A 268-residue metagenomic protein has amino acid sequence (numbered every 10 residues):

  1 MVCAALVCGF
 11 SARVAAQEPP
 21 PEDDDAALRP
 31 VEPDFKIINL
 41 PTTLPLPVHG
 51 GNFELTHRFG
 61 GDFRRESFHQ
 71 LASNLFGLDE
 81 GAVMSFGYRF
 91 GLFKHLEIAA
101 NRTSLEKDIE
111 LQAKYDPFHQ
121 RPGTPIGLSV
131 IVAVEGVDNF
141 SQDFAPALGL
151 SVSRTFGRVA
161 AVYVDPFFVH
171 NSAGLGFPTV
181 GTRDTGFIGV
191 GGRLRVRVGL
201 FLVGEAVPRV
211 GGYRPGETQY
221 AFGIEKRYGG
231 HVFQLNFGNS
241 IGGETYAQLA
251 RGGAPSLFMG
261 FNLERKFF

Functional and structural regions predicted by a protein language model:
M1-G9: Bacterial N-terminal signal peptides
F10-A16: Sec/Tat signal peptide C-region and signal peptidase I cleavage site
Q17-N139, D143-L148, S153-S172, T185 (+3 more regions): Transmembrane beta-barrel domains of Gram-negative outer membranes and organellar outer membranes
A173-T179: Extended, charged alpha-helical interaction scaffolds
V180-G181, G189-V190: Pocket-lining segment of extracytoplasmic ligand-binding domains
G189, F201-V203: Long, charge-rich amphipathic alpha-helical coiled-coil "stalk/tentacle" segments that mediate oligomerization
E205-V207: Short catalytic/ligand-gating loop segments at beta-alpha or beta-beta junctions within enzyme catalytic domains
